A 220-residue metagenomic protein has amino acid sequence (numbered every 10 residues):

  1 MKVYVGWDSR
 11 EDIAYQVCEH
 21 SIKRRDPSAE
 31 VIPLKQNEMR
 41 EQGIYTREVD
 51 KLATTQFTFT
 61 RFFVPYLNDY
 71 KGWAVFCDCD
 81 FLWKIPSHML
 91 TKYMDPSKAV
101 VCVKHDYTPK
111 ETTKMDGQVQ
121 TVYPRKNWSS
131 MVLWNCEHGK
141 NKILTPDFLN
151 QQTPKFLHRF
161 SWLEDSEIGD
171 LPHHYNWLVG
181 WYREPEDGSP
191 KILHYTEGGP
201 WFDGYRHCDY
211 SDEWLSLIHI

Functional and structural regions predicted by a protein language model:
M1-Y4, R10, Q16, R25-D26 (+2 more regions): A glycosyltransferase accessory/donor-loop signature
E11-D12, W83: Alpha-helix N-cap/loop-to-helix initiation residues
I32-Y66: Active-site-proximal specificity loops/subdomain of glycosyltransferases
Y45-L52, K114-V119, P185-G188: Short, surface-exposed amphipathic charged segments that create phosphate/polyanion-binding patches used for binding
Q56-T58, Y123-K126: A short catalytic or substrate-binding loop motif that flags glycine-/basic-rich loops and adjacent residues that bind
T60-P109, L133: GT-A fold catalytic core of metal-dependent nucleotide-sugar glycosyltransferases, centered on the diacidic
V101-Y123: Short beta-strand-to-loop element that shapes/binds the nucleotide-sugar donor at the catalytic cleft/hinge
